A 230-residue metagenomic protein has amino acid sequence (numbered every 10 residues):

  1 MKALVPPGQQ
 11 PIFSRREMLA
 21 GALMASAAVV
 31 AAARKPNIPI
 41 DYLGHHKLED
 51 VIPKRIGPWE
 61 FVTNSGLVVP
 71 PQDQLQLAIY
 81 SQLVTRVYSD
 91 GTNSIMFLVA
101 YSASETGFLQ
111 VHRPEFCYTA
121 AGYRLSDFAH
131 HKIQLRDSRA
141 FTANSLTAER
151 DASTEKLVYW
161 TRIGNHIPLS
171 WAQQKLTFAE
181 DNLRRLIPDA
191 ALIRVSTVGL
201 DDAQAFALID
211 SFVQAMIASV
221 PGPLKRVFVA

Functional and structural regions predicted by a protein language model:
M1-F13: N-terminal secretory signal peptides
F13-L23: N-terminal export leaders
A28-I40: Membrane-interface motif at the C-terminal end of an N-terminal transmembrane signal
I38-V51: Alpha-helical transmembrane signal-anchor/signal-peptide segments
D50-T63: Amphipathic alpha-helical segments
T63, L67-D181: Short, solvent-exposed recognition patches
T177-A179, L186-D189: Soluble extracytoplasmic domains of inner/organellar membrane proteins
D181, A190-A230: Surface-exposed amphipathic alpha-helical segments
